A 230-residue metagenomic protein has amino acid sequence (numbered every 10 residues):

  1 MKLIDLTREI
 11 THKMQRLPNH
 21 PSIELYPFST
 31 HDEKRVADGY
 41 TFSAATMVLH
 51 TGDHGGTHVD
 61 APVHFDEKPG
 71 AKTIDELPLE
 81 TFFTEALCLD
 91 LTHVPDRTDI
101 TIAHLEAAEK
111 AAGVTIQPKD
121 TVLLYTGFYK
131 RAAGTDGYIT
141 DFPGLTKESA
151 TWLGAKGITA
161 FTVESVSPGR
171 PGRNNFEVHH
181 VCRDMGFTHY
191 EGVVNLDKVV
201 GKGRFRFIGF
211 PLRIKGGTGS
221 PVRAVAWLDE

Functional and structural regions predicted by a protein language model:
M1-E230: Active-/binding-site microenvironments in catalytic and ligand-binding cores
